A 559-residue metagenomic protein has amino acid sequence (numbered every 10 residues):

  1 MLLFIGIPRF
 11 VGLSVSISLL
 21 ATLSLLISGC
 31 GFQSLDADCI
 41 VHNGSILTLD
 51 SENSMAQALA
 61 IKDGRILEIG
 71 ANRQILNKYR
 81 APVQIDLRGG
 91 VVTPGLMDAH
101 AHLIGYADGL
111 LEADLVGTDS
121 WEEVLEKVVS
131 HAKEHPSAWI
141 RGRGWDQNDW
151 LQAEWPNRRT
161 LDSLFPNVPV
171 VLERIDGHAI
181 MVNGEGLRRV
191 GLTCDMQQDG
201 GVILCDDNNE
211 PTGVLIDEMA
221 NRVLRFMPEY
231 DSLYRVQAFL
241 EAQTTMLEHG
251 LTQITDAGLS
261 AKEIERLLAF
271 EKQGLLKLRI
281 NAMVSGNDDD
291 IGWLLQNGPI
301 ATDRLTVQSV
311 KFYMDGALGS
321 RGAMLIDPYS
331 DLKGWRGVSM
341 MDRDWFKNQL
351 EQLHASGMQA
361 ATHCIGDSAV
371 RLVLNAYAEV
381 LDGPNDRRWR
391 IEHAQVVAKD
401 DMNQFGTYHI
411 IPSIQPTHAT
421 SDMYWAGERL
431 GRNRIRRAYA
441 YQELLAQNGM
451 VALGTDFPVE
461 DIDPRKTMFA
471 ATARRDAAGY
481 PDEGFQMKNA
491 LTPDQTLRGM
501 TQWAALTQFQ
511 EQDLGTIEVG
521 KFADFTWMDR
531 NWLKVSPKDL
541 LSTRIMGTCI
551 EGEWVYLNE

Functional and structural regions predicted by a protein language model:
M1-R9: N-terminal secretory signal peptides that target proteins for export/translocation
L2, L25-D36, N558-E559: Basic/polar N-terminal segments that are highly enriched at the extreme N-terminus, encompassing both cleavable
S14-L26: Bacterial N-terminal signal peptides
G31-H42, L47, S51-W293, F312-A369 (+5 more regions): Divalent metal-binding segments
E271, G298-A301, G406-T407: Acidic (Asp/Glu)-rich catalytic clusters
R279-T306, R390-A394, R429-A446: Phosphate/diphosphate-binding loops
L305-R321, I410-A419: Non-cysteine beta-strand/loop elements that form the S-adenosyl-L-methionine
E351-A361, S368-W389, H393, K399-N403 (+5 more regions): His/Asp/Glu-enriched, well-ordered alpha-helical/loop segment that forms or immediately abuts the divalent-metal
